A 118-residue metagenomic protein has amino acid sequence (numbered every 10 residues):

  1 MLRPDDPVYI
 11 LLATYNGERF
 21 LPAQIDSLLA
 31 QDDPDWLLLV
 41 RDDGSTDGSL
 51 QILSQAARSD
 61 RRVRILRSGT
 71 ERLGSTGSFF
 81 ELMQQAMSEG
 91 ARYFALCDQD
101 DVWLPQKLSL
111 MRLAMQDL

Functional and structural regions predicted by a protein language model:
M1-L118: Nucleotide-sugar donor-binding/catalytic module of glycosyltransferases that assemble extracellular/cell-envelope
